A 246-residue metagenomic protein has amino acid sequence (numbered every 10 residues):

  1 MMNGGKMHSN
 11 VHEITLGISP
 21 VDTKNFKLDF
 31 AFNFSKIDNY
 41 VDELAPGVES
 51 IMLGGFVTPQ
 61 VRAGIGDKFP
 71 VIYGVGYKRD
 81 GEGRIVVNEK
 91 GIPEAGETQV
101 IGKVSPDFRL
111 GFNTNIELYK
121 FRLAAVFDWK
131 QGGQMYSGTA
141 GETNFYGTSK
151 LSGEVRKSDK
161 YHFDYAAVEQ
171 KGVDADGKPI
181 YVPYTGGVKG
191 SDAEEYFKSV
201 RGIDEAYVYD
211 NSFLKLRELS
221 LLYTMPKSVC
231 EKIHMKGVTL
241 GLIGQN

Functional and structural regions predicted by a protein language model:
M1-G4, D38-V104, R122-V208: Surface-exposed, extracytoplasmic segments of Gram-negative outer-membrane nutrient-acquisition systems
M2, H12-L16, F30, F112 (+1 more regions): Membrane-embedded beta-strands of outer-membrane beta-barrel proteins, especially the hydrophobic/small aromatic
K6-H12, F34-Y40, S105-L110, W129-Q131 (+1 more regions): Transmembrane beta-barrel architecture of outer-membrane proteins
I14-L16, F30-F32, A125, L240-L242: Membrane-embedded beta-strand positions of outer-membrane beta-barrel proteins
I18-P20, F34-Y40, L118-K120, W129-G133 (+3 more regions): Transmembrane beta-strands of outer-membrane beta-barrel pores
V21-L28, V41-G47, A63, K227-L240: Short loop/turn motifs that connect adjacent beta-strands in outer-membrane beta-barrel proteins
K24-F30, F108, Y119-F121, S212 (+1 more regions): Outer-envelope beta-barrel architecture signal
D107-K130, E205-K227: C-terminal substrate/ligand-recognition segments
